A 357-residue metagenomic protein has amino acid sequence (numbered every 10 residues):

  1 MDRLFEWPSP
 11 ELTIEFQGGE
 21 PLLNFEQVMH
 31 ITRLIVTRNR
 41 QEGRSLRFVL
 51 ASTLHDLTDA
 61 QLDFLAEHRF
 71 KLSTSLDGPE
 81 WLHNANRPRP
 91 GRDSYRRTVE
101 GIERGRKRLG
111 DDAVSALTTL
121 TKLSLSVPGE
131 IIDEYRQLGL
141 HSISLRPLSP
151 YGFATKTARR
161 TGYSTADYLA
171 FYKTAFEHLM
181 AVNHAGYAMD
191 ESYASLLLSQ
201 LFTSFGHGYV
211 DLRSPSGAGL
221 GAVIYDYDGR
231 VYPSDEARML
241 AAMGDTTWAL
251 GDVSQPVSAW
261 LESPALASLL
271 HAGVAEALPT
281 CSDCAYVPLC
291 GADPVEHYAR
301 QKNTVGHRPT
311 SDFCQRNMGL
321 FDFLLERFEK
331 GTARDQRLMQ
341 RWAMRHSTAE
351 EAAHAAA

Functional and structural regions predicted by a protein language model:
M1-Q17, N24-P150, A154-S164: Radical SAM/AdoMet-radical enzyme domain recognition
P10-L12, G219, T280, R308: Exposed loop/turn and edge beta-strand positions of beta-sandwich/beta-sheet ligand-binding modules
F25, P233-D235, P294: Activation segment
E42, A181-A188, V287, H297: Surface-exposed helix-capping loop/turn segments at secondary-structure junctions
L76, Y227, Y286: Residues immediately flanking
R87-R96, E103, K107-G219, I224-V231 (+2 more regions): Radical SAM enzyme [4Fe-4S]-AdoMet core and its adjacent flexible, acidic and glycine-rich loops/tails across
R238-A357: Flexible mid-to-C-terminal extensions adjoining Fe-S/redox cofactors in radical SAM and related proteins
